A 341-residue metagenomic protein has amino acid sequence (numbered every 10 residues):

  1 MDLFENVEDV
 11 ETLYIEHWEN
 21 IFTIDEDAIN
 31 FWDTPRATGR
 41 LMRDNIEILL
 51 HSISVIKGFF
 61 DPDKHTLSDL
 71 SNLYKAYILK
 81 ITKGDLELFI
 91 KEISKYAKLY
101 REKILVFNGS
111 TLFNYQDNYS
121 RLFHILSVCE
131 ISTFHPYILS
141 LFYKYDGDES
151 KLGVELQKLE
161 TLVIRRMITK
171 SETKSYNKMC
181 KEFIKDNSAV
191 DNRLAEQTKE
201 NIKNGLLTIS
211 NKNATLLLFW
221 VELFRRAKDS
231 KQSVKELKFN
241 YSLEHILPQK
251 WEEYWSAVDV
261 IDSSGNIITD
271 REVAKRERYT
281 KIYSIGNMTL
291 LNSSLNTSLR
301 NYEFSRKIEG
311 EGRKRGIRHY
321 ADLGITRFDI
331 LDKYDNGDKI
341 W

Functional and structural regions predicted by a protein language model:
M1-F31, S54-G58, I78, K158-M167 (+1 more regions): C-terminal, active-site-flanking charged/polar segments
D2-F224, Y334: A cross-family structural signal marking well-folded subdomains
C180-T326: Betabetaalpha-Me/HNH-type nuclease active-site subdomain
